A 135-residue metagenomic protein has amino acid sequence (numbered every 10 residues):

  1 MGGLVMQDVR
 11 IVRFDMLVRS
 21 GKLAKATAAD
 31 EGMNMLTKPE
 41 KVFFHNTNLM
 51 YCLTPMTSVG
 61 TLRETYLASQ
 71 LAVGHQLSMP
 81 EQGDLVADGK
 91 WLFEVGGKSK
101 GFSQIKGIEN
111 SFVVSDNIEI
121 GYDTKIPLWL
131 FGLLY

Functional and structural regions predicted by a protein language model:
M1-G83: Accessory nucleic acid-recognition modules appended to NTPase machines
M35, V86-W91, Y122-T124: Short, solvent-exposed polar/charged micro-motifs at secondary-structure junctions
T54, K98-G107, G121-D123: Active-site-adjacent loop/helix micro-motif of nuclease/hydrolase catalytic cores
S58-V59, K106-I108, I126-L128: Short, glycine/charged-enriched secondary-structure capping and boundary segments
L71, L85-Q104: Conserved catalytic cores of phosphodiester-cleaving nucleases, focusing on short active-site segments
G89-L92, E109-V113: Hydrophobic beta-strand segments of well-ordered beta-sheets in folded domains
D116: Short, positively charged
E119-Y135: Domain-level recognition of nuclease-like catalytic cores that cleave nucleotide substrates
